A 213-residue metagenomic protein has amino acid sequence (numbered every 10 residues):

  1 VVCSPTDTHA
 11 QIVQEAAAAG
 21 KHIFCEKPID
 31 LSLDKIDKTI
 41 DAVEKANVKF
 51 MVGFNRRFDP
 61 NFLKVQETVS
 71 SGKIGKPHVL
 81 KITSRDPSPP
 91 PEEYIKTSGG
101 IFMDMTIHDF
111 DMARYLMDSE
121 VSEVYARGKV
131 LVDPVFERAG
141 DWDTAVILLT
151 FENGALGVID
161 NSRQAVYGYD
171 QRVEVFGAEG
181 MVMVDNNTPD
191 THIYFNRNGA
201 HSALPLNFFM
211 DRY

Functional and structural regions predicted by a protein language model:
V1-A42: Beta-loop-alpha module in the N-terminal Rossmann-like domain of NAD(P)-dependent dehydrogenases, especially those
V2, F24-C25, F50-V52, K81 (+2 more regions): Hydrophobic residues in well-ordered beta-strands that form the structural core
Q11, K38, K64-E67, M112 (+1 more regions): Alpha-helical elements of Rossmann-like donor-binding domains used by nucleotide-donor carbohydrate transfer enzymes
A19-K21, A46-K49, A155-L156: A short helix->loop->beta-strand "cap" motif at the edges of active sites that frequently abuts
E26-P28, F54, A165: Short beta->alpha connector loops at strand-helix junctions that form conserved, small/polar/Pro-enriched
K38-N55, E67, G75-I82: Rossmann-fold dehydrogenase core element
N55, E137, V173-Y213: C-terminal glycine/acidic-rich active-site capping loop/insertion
E92-L156, N161-Y167: Rossmann-like dinucleotide-binding domain that binds NAD(P)(H)
